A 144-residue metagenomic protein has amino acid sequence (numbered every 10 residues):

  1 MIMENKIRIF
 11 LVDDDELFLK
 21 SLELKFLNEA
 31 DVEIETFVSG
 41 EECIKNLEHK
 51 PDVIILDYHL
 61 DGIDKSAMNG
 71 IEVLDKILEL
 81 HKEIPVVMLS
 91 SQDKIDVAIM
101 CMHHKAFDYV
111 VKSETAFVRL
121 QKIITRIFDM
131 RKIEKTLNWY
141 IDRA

Functional and structural regions predicted by a protein language model:
D13: Conserved acidic carboxylate
E16-E35: Two-component/phosphorelay signaling modules centered on CheY-like receiver
E35-V53, D57-G62: Acidic, metal-coordinating helix/loop segments flanking the phosphotransfer/catalytic sites of two-component signaling
L47-H49, K76-E83, H104: Conserved phosphotransfer cores of two-component systems
I55, P85-M88: Hydrophobic beta-strand core positions in alpha/beta domains
M68, E72, E79, Q92-V110: Alpha4 helix (beta4-alpha4-beta5 surface) of REC/receiver domains from two-component response regulators
V111-K112, T125: Residues at the ends of beta-strands that form strand-to-helix hinge/output surfaces
R119-L137: Receiver (REC) domain switch/output surface
